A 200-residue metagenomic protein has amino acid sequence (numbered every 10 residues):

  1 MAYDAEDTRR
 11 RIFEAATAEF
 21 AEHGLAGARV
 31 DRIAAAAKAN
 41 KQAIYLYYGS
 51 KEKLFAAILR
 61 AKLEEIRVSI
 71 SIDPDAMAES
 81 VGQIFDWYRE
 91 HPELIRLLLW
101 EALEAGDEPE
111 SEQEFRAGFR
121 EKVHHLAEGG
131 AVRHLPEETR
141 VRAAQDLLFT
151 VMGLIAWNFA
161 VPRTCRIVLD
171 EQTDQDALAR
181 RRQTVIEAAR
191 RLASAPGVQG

Functional and structural regions predicted by a protein language model:
R11, A15-K53, A57: Helix-turn-helix
E14, P74-L103, A117, Q145-M152 (+1 more regions): Amphipathic alpha-helical segments that line or abut small-molecule/effector binding pockets and mediate allosteric
K51, I58, K62, H91 (+2 more regions): Hydrophobic/aromatic residues within well-ordered alpha-helical segments
A56-Q83, F119-A127, V132: Amphipathic alpha-helical linker/stalk segments
D86, E90, R120-L135, L154-G200: C-terminal peripheral helix-coil segments that are non-catalytic and often amphipathic
E90-Q113, V161-L169: Amphipathic alpha-helical segments used for helix-helix packing
S111-E114, A131-M152, R180: All-alpha amphipathic helical-bundle segments outside canonical DNA-binding/catalytic cores that form hydrophobic
